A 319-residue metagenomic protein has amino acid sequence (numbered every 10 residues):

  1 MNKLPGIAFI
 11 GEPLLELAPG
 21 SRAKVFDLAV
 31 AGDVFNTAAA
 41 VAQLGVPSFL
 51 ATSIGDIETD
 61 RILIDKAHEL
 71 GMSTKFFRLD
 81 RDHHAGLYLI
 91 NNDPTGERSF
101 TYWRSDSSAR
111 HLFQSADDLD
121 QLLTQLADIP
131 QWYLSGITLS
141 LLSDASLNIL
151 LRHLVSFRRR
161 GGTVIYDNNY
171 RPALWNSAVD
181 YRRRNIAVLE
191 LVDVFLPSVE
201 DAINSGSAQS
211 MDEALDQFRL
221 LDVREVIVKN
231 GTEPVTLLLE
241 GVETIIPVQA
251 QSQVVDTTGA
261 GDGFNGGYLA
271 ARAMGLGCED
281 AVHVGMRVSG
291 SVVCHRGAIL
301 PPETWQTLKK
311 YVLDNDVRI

Functional and structural regions predicted by a protein language model:
M1-P5, S156, S207-I319: Conserved phosphate-binding/catalytic region of the ribokinase-like
M1-S73, I319: Glycine-rich phosphate/adenosyl-contacting loop at the front of the ribokinase-like
G6-A8, P130-Q131, V194, E225: Structural motif
P13, N168, G263: Active-site metal-binding loops of divalent metal-dependent hydrolases
V41, S198, G261: Short, conserved phosphate/pyrophosphate- and ester-handling motifs at nucleotide-, phospho-/glycolipid
P47-I137, K309-I319: Conserved N-terminal subdomain of the carbohydrate kinase-like
L122-Q125, A187-V188, R219: Structural alpha-helical scaffold elements that stabilize or flank donor/cofactor-binding regions in carbohydrate
Q131, G136-D216, E233-P234: Conserved beta-alpha-beta core of the PfkB/ribokinase-like small-molecule kinase fold
